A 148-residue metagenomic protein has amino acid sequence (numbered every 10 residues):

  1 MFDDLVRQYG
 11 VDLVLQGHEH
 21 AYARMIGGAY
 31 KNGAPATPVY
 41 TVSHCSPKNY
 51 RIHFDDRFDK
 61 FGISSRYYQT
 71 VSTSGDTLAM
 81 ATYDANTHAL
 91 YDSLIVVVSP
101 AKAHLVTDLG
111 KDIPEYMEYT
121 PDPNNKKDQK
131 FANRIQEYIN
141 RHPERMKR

Functional and structural regions predicted by a protein language model:
M1-L90: Long, structured stretches of catalytic cores involved in phosphate-ester chemistry, encompassing
R51-H53, F58-R148: A short C-terminal boundary segment appended to hydrolase-like catalytic domains
